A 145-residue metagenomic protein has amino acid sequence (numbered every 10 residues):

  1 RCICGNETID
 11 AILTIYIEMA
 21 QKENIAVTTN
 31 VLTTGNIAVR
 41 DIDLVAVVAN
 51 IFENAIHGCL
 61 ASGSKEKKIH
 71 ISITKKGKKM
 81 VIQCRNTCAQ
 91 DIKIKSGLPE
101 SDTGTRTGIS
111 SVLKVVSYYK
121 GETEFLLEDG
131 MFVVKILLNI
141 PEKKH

Functional and structural regions predicted by a protein language model:
C4-G5, T28-V48: Conserved short strand/loop->alpha-helix "switch" segment adjacent to the catalytic nucleotide/phosphoryl-transfer site
G5-E23: Short beta-to-alpha transition helix within the HATPase_c
T29-G35, K75, C88, L127: Heptad-repeat coiled-coil segments of the DHp/HisKA dimerization-phosphoacceptor module
D41-S64, V115: Conserved ATP-binding N-box helix of the HATPase_c
E66-K78: Short beta-strand/loop element within the Bergerat-fold HATPase_c
K78-S110: Glycine-rich/acidic phosphate-handling loop/turn and adjacent ATP-lid/helix of nucleotide-binding kinase/ATPase domains
Q90, E128-K135: Glycine-rich nucleotide-binding loop
S111-G121, D129: Conserved glycine-/histidine-rich ATP-lid loop and adjacent helix of the Bergerat-fold HATPase_c
